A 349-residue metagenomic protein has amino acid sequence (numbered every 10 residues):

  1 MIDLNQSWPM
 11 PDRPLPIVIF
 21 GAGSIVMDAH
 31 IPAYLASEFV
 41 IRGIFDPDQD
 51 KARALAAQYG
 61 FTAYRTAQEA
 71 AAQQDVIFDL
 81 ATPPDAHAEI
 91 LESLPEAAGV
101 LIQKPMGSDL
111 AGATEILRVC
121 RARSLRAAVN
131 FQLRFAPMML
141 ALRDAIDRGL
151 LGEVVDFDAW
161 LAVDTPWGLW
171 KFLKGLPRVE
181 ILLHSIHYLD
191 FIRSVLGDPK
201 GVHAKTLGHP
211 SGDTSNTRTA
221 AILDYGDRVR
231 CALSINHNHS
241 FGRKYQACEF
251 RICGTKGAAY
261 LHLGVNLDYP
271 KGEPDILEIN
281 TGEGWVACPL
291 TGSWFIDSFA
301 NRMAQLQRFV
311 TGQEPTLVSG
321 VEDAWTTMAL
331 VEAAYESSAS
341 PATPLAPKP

Functional and structural regions predicted by a protein language model:
M1-P14, I77-L80, G226, Q305-P349: C-terminal helix-rich "cap/oligomerization" subdomain common to oxidoreductases
M1-Y59: N-terminal Rossmann-like dinucleotide-binding module
I2-D3, L183, L189-D268, A300-E314 (+1 more regions): Contiguous beta-strand/loop segments that form the cofactor/metal-binding neighborhood of enzyme cores
I25, P47, T291-A304: Active-site loop of classical SDR/Rossmann-like NAD(P)-dependent oxidoreductases, centered on the catalytic Tyr-X3-Lys
Y59-V119: Beta-loop-alpha module in the N-terminal Rossmann-like domain of NAD(P)-dependent dehydrogenases, especially those
I102-Q103, A127-V129, D158, L261: Hydrophobic residues in well-ordered beta-strands that form the structural core
R118-R126, L140-V154, R251-G254: Basic phosphate/pyrophosphate-binding loop/patch that engages nucleotide-derived ligands
L133-D213, P341: Predominantly a Rossmann-like dinucleotide-binding segment in NAD(P)-dependent oxidoreductases
